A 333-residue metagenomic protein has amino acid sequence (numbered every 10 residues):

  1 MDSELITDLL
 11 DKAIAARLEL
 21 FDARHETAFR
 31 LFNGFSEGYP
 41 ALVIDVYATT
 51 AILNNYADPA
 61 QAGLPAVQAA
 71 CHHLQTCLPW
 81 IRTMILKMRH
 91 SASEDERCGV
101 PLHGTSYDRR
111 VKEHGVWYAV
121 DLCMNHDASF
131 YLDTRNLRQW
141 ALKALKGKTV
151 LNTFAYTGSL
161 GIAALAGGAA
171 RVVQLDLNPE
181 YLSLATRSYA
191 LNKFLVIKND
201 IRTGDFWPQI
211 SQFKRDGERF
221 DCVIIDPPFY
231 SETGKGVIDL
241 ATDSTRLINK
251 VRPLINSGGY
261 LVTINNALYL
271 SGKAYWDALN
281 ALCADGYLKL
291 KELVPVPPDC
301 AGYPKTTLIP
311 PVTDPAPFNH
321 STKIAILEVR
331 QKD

Functional and structural regions predicted by a protein language model:
M1-A48, Y56: Non-catalytic accessory regions of SAM-dependent methyltransferases
G38, L42-D45, A66-Y131, Q139 (+1 more regions): Non-catalytic substrate-recognition/targeting regions of SAM-dependent transferases
G147-Y156: Conserved class I S-adenosyl-L-methionine
T157-A170: Conserved SAM-binding loop of SAM-dependent methyltransferases across substrates and taxa, primarily the Class I
R171-D176: Conserved SAM-binding motif I beta-strand of class I
E180-I224: S-adenosyl-L-methionine
Y181, T203, F220-K250: Mobile active-site "lid"/loop adjacent to the S-adenosyl-L-methionine
Y260-D333: C-terminal catalytic and target-recognition region of SAM-dependent MTase-like enzymes, primarily methyltransferases
